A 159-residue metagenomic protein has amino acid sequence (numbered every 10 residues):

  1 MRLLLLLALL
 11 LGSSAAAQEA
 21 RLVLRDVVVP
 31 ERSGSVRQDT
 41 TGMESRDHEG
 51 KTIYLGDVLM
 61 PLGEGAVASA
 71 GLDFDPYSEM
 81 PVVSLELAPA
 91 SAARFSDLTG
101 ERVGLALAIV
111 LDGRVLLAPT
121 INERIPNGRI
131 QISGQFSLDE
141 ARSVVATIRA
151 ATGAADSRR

Functional and structural regions predicted by a protein language model:
L3-S13: Sec-dependent N-terminal signal peptides
A17-R159: Structural signature of multi-pass, alpha-helical inner-membrane proteins
